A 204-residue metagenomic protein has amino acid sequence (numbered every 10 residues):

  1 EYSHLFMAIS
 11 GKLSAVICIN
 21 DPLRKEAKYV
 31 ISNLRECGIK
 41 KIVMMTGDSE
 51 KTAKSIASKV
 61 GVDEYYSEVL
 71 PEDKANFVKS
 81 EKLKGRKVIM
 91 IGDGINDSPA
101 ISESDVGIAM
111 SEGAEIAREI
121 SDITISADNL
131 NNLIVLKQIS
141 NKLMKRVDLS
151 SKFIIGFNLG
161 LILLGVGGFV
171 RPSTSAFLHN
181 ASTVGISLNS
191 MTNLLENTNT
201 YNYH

Functional and structural regions predicted by a protein language model:
E1-N96, S102-V106, Q138-N141, T200-H204: Cytosolic catalytic headpiece
G38-I39, V60, E64, N96-D97 (+3 more regions): Membrane-embedded alpha-helical bundles of multi-pass transporters
A109: ABC-family ATPase nucleotide-binding domain "signature/switch" substructure
